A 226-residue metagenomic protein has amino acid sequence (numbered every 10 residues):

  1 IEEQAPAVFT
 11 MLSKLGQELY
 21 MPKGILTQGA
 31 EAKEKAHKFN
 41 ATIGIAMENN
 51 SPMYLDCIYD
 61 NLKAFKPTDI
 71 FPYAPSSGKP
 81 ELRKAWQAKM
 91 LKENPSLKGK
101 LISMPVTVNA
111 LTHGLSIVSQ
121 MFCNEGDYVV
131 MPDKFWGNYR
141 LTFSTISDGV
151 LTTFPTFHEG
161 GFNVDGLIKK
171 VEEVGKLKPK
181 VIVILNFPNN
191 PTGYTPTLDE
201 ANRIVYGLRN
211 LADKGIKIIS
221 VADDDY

Functional and structural regions predicted by a protein language model:
I1-M21: Conserved PLP-binding active-site segment in aminotransferase class I/II-type PLP enzymes
K14-N109: N-terminal small-domain helix-loop-helix segment of the aminotransferase-like
P67-S220: Conserved core of the PLP fold type I
D224: Walker B catalytic acidic pair
